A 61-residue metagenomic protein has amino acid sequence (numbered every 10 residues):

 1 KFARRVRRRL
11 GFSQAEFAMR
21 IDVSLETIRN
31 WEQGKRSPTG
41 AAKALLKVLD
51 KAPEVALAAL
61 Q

Functional and structural regions predicted by a protein language model:
A3-E16: Short basic helix-loop element that most often maps to the first helix and adjoining turn of HTH DNA-binding modules
F17-A18, I28-W31: Conserved hydrophobic/aromatic packing and binding residues within compact polymer-binding modules
R20-V23: Long, hydrophobic/aromatic-enriched structural stretches that serve as scaffold segments
N30-Q61: Short, Lys/Arg-rich amphipathic alpha-helical interaction segments that bind nucleic acids or acidic protein surfaces
